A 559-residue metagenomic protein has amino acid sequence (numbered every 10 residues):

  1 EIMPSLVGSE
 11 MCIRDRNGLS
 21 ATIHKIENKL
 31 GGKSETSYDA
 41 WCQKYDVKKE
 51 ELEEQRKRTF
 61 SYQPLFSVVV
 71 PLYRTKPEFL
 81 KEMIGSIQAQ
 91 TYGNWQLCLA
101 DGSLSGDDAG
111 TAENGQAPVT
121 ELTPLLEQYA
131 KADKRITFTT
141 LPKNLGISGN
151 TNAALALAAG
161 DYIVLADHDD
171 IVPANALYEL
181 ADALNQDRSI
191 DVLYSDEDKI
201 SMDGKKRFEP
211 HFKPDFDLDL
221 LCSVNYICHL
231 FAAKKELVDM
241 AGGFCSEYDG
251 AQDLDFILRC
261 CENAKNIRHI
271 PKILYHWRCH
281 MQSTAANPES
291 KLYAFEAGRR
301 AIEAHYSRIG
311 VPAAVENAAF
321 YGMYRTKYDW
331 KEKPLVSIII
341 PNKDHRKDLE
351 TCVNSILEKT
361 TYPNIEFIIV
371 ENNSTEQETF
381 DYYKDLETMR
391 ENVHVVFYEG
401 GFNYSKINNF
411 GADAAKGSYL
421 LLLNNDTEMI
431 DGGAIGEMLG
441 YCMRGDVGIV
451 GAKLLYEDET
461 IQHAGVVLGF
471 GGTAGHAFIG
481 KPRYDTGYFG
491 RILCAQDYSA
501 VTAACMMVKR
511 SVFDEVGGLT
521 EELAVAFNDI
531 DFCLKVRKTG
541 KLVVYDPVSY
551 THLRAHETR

Functional and structural regions predicted by a protein language model:
E1-G8, I13, H552-R559: Single conserved hydrophobic/aromatic residue that forms the stacking wall/gate of nucleotide- or nucleobase-binding
I2, L141-A158, Y398-A415: Glycine-rich, basic loop-to-helix element that forms the pyrophosphate-binding segment of sugar-nucleotide handling
R14-L65, M281-I339, R346-C352, T375-E376 (+3 more regions): Non-catalytic membrane-proximal stalk/linker segments that position and tether the catalytic domains
T22-S290, A304: Nucleotide-sugar donor-binding/catalytic module of glycosyltransferases that assemble extracellular/cell-envelope
G85-N94, N354-N364: Short, acidic, metal-binding catalytic loop of nucleotide-sugar glycosyltransferases
N175-R207, D431-G471: Conserved donor NDP-sugar-binding/catalytic core segment of glycosyltransferases
F208-A232, K406, F470-S511: A recurrent flexible, glycine/aromatic-enriched loop bordering the glycosyltransferase active site that acts as
G242-L258, Y293, E428, Q496-Y545 (+1 more regions): Donor nucleotide-sugar recognition loop
